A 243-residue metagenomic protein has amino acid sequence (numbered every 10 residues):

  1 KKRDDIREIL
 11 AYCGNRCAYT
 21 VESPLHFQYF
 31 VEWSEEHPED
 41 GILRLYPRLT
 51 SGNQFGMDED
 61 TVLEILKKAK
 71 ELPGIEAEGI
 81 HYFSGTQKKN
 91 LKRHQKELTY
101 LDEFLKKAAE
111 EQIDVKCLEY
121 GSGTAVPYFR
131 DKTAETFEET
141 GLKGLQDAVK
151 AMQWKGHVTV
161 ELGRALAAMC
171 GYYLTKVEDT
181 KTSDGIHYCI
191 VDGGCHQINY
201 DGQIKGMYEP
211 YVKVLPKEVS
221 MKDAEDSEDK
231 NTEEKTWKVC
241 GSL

Functional and structural regions predicted by a protein language model:
K1-C117: Active-site-proximal beta-alpha core segment in soluble small-molecule metabolic enzymes
E59, K96, L145, K181-D184 (+1 more regions): Domain-wide signal for the mature, well-folded portions of proteins, strongly enriched in nucleus-encoded organellar
F83-T86, L118-A125, L162-A165: Glycine-rich beta-strand-to-loop/alpha-helix junction loops that act as flexible
N90-K96, P127-G141, A168-D179: Short glycine/threonine-rich loop-to-helix capping motif typified by GTGT followed within a few residues by an Asp-Pro
L101, T140-M152: Alpha-helix-loop-beta-strand connector modules within alpha/beta enzyme cores
E111-C117, K155-L162: Flexible, glycine/charged-enriched surface loops at secondary-structure junctions
H157-L243: Charged (often Lys/Glu-rich) extended helix/loop segments that serve as interaction or gating elements
